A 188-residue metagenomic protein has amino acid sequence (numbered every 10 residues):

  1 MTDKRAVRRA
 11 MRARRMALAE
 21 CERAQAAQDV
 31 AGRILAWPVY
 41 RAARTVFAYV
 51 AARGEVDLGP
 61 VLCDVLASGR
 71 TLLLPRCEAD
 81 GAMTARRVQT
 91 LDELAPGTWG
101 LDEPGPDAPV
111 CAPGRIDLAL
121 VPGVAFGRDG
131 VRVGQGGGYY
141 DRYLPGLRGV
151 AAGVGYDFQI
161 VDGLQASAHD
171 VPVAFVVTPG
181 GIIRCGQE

Functional and structural regions predicted by a protein language model:
M1-R115: N-terminal active-site beta-alpha-beta segment that forms phosphate/nucleotide-binding and substrate-recognition loops
G81-E188: Conserved phosphate- and dinucleotide-binding cores of soluble alpha/beta proteins, encompassing both enzyme active
